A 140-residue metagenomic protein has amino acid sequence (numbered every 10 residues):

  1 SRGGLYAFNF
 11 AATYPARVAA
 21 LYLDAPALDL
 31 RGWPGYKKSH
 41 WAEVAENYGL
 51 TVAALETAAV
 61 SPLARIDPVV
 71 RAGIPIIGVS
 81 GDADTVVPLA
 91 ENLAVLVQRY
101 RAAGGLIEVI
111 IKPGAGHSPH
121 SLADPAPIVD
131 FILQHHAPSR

Functional and structural regions predicted by a protein language model:
S1-N9: Glycine-rich nucleophile elbow surrounding the catalytic serine of serine-hydrolase chemistry
G4, L28-D29, H117: Active-site micro-motifs of SAM-dependent methyltransferase domains
N9-A19: Conserved hydrolase catalytic core segment
A19, P26-P68: Mobile cap/lid helix-loop segments that gate and shape the active-site cleft of serine hydrolases
D24-A25, V79, K112: Alpha/beta-hydrolase-fold catalytic nucleophile elbow
V69-I76: Short, proline-enriched alpha-helix->beta-strand connector loops that line the catalytic pocket of alpha/beta-hydrolase
I77-S80, D84: Short beta-strand/loop motif that positions the catalytic acidic residue of the alpha/beta-hydrolase fold
V86, E91-R140: C-terminal catalytic histidine-bearing segment of alpha/beta-hydrolase fold enzymes
